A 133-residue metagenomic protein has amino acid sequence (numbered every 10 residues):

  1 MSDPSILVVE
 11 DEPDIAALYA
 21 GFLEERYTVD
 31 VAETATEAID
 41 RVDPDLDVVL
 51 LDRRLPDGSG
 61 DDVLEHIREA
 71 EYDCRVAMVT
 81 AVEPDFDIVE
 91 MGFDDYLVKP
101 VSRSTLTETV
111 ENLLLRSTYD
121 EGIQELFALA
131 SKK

Functional and structural regions predicted by a protein language model:
E10: Conserved acidic carboxylate
R26-T34, R41: Short hydrophobic/Thr-rich beta-strand motif most characteristic of the beta2 strand and flanking loop of CheY-like
T34, S59-D62: Acidic catalytic/metal-coordinating carboxylates
D52-R53, T80: Active-site residues of response regulator receiver
D61-Y72: Short amphipathic alpha-helix used as the core "switch/output" element in two-component signaling
Y72-P84: A short, hydrophobic beta-strand element within the central beta-sheet of small alpha/beta folds
K99, R103: A Lys-centered signature of the CheY-like receiver
L106-I123: Receiver (REC) domain switch/output surface
